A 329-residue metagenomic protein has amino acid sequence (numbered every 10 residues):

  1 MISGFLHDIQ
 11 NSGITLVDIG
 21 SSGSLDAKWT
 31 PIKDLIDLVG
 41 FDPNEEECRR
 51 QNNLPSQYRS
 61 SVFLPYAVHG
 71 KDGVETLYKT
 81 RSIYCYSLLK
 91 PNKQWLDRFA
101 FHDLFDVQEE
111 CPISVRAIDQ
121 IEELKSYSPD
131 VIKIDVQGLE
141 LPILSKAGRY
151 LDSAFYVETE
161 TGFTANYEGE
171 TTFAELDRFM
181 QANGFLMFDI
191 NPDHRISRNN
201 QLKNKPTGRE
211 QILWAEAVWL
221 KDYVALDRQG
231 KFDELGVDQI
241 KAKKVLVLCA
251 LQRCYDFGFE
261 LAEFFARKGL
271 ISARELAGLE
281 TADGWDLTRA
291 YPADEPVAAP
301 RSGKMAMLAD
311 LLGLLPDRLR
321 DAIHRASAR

Functional and structural regions predicted by a protein language model:
M1-R329: Phosphate/nucleotide-binding beta-alpha loop and adjacent structural elements of enzyme active sites
